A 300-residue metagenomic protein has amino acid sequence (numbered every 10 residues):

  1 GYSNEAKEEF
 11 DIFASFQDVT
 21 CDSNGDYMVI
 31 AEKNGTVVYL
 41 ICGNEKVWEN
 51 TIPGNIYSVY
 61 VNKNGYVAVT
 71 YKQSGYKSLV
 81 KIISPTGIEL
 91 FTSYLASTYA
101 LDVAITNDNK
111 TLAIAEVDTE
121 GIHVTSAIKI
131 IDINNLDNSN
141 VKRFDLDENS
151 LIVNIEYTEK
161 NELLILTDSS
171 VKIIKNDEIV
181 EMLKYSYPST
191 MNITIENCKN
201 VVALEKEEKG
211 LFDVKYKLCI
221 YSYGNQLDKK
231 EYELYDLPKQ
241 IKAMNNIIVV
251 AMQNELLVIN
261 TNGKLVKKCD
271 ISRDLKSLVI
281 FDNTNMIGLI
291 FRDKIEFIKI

Functional and structural regions predicted by a protein language model:
Y2-T111, A115: Non-cytosolic head/periplasmic domains of membrane-anchored proteins
E5-F13, N44-T51, I88-Y94, D137-L146 (+3 more regions): A short beta-strand motif characteristic of beta-propeller blades
A14-G25, G54-K63, S97-T106, L146-T158 (+3 more regions): Repeated scaffold domains used in trafficking and secretory/extracellular systems, primarily beta-propellers
Y27-M28, Y66-A68, N109-L112, E162-L163 (+3 more regions): Hydrophobic beta-strand positions that form the internal "hydrophobic ladder" of WD40/Gbeta-like beta-propeller blades
A31, V69-Y71, I114-A115, I165-T167 (+3 more regions): Residue-level marker for isolated small/hydroxyl-bearing positions within beta-strands of beta-sheet-rich domains
T36-L40, G75-K81, E120-I131, S169-K175 (+3 more regions): Structural motif
S74-L166, S170: Solenoidal tandem-repeat scaffolds enriched in leucines and small polar residues
K206-I300: Hydrophilic extracytoplasmic domains
